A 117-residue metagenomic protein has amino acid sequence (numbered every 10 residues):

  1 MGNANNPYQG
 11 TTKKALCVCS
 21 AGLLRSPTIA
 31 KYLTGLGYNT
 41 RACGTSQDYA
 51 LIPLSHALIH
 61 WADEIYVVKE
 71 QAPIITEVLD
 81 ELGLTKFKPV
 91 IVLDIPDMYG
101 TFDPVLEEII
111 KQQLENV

Functional and structural regions predicted by a protein language model:
M1-W61, Q112-V117: Conserved active-site segments centered on acidic
A21, Q71, P96: Short, flexible active-site-adjacent loop segments at beta-strand->alpha-helix junctions, enriched in small/polar
S26-I29, I75-D80, F102: Short glycine-/acidic-enriched loop or helix-start segments at secondary-structure transitions that form or flank
L33-L36, V78-T85, I109: Glycine-rich, phosphate-binding/catalytic loops in enzymes
L54, I74, L106: Soluble or luminal CAZymes and related metallo-dependent hydrolases
L58-L93: Mid-chain, well-packed structural core segment of small domains
T85-V117: Ser/Thr/Gly-rich flexible loops in soluble cytosolic domains mediating phosphotransfer, phosphorylation
